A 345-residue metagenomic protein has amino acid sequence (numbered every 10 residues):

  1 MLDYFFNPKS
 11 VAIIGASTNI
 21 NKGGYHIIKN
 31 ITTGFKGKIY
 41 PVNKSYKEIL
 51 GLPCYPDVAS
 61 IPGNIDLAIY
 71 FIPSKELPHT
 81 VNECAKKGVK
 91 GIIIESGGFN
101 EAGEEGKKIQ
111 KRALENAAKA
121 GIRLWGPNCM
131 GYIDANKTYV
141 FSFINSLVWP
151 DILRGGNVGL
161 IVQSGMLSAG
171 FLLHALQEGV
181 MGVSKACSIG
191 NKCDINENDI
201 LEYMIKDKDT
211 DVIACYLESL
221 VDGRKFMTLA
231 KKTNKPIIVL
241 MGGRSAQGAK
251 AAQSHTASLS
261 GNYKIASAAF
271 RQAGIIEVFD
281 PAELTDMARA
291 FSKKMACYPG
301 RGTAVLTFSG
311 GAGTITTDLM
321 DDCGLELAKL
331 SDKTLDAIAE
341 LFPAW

Functional and structural regions predicted by a protein language model:
M1-W345: Catalytic-core regions of core metabolic enzymes, especially those transforming organic acids/acyl-group intermediates
